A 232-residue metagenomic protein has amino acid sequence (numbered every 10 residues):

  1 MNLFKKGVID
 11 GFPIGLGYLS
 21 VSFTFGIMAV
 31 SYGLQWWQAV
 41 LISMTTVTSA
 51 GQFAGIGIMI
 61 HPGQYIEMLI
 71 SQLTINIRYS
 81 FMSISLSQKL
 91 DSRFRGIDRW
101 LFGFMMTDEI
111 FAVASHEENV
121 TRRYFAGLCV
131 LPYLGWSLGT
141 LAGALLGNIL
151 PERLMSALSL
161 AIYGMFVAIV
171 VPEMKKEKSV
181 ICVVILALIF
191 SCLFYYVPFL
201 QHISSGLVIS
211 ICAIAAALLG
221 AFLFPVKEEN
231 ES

Functional and structural regions predicted by a protein language model:
M1-T46, G57-I66, I70, E228-S232: Helix-loop-helix hairpins and the membrane-proximal interhelical loops of multi-pass alpha-helical transport proteins
V30-S31, I60, Q88-S92, H116 (+7 more regions): Transmembrane helix-loop junction
V40-L41, M68-I70, W100-F102, A126-V130 (+2 more regions): Hydrophobic alpha-helical transmembrane segments
M44, G57, S85, K89 (+5 more regions): Membrane-interface helix caps of multi-pass small-molecule transporters
V47-G57, S80: A generic, lipid-embedded transmembrane alpha helix
L69-S159: Helix-loop-helix junctions within the multi-pass membrane cores of secondary transporters/permeases
R122-R123, G127-I203: Membrane-embedded alpha-helical modules
C182-S232: Long hydrophobic alpha-helical segments typical of transmembrane helices together with their membrane-interfacial
